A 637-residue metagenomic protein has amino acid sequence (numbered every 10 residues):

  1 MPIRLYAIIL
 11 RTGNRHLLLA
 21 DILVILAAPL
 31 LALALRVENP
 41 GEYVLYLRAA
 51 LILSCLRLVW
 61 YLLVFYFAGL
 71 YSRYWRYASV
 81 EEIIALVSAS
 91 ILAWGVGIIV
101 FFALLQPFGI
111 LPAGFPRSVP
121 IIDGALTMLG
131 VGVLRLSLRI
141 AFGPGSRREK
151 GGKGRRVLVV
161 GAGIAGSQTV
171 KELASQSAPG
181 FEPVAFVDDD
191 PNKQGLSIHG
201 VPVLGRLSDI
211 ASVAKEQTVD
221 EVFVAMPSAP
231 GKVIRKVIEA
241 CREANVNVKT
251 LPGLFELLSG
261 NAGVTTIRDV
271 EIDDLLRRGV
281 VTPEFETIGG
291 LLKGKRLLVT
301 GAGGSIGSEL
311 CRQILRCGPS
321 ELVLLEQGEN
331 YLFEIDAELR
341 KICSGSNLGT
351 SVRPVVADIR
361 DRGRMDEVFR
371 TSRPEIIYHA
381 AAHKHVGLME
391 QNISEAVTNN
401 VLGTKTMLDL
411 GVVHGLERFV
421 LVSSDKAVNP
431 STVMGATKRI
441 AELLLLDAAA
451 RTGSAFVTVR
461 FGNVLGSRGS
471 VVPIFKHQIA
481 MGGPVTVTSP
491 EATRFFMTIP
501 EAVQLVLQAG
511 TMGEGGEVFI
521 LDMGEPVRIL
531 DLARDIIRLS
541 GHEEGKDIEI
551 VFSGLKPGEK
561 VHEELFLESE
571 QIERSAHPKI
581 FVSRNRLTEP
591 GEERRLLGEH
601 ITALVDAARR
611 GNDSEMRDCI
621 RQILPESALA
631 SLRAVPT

Functional and structural regions predicted by a protein language model:
M1-K153, V157, A178-F181, Q194-S197 (+3 more regions): Signature of alpha-helical transmembrane segments in polytopic membrane proteins
L30, A34-V37, G41, A141-S259 (+4 more regions): A solvent-exposed beta-alpha-beta segment
L207, G231-R296, G303: Flexible, Lys/Arg-rich cytosolic regulatory linkers and terminal tails that connect or flank
A214, T218-D220, P319-S320, F369-Y378 (+1 more regions): Proline-aspartate-enriched helix->loop->beta-strand connector
A244, R373, H379, H383-V386 (+2 more regions): Conserved Rossmann-fold NAD(P)-dependent oxidoreductase catalytic core, especially the SDR/UDP-sugar
T282, G289-L291, L443, D447-N463 (+1 more regions): Strand-loop microenvironment adjacent to phosphate/nucleotide-handling motifs in alpha/beta enzyme folds
L297-I314: N-terminal Rossmann NAD(P)H-binding glycine-rich loop of SDR-like oxidoreductase domains
R353-I376: Conserved Rossmann-fold cofactor-binding substructure of NAD(P)-dependent oxidoreductases
